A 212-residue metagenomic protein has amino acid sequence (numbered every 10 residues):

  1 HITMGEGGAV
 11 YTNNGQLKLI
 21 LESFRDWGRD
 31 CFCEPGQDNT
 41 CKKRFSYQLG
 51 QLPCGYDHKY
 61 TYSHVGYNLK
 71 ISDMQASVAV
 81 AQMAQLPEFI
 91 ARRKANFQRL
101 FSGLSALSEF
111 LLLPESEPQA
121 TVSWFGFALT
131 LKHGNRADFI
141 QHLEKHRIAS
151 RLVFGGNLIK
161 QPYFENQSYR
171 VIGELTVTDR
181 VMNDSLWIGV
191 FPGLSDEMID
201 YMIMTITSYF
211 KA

Functional and structural regions predicted by a protein language model:
H1, G5-V10: Glycine-rich phosphate-binding loop of ATP-grasp-fold ATP-dependent ligases
N13-A212: PLP-dependent aminotransferase class I/II
